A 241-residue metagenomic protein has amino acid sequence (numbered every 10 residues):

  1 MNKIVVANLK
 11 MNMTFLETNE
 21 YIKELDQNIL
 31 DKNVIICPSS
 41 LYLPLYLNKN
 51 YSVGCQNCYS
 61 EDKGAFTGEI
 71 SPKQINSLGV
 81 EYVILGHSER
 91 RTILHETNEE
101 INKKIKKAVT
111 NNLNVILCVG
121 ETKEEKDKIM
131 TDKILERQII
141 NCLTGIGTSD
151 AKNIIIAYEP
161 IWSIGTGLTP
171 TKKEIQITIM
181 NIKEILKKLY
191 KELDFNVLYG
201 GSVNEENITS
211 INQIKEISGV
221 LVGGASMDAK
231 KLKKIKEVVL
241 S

Functional and structural regions predicted by a protein language model:
M1-S241: Active-site loop-to-helix "anion-binding N-cap" substructures in soluble metabolic enzymes
